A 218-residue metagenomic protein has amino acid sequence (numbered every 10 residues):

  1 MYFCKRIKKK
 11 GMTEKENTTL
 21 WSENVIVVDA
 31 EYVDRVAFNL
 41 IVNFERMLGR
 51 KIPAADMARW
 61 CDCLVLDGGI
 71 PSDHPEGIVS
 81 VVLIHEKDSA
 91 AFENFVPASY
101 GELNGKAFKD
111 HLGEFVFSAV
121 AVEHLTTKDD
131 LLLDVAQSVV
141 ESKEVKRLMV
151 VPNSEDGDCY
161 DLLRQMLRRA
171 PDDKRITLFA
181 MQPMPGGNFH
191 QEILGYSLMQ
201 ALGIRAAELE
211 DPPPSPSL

Functional and structural regions predicted by a protein language model:
M1, M47-P53, T177-Q182: A signal for specific C-terminal beta-sheet/loop modules enriched in small/flexible residues with GP/PG/PP motifs
Y2-K5, G49, V65-G68, K143 (+2 more regions): Short, flexible coil/linker elements and helix-boundary hinge sites characteristic of intrinsically disordered
F3-T18, I204-L218: Long, compositionally biased intrinsically disordered regions
R6, G11-V120: Domain-level signal for Mg2+-assisted phosphodiester chemistry and nucleotide/NA-binding surfaces in nucleic-acid
D110-L218: Nuclease catalytic cores that cleave nucleic-acid phosphodiester bonds, predominantly acidic two-metal-ion
